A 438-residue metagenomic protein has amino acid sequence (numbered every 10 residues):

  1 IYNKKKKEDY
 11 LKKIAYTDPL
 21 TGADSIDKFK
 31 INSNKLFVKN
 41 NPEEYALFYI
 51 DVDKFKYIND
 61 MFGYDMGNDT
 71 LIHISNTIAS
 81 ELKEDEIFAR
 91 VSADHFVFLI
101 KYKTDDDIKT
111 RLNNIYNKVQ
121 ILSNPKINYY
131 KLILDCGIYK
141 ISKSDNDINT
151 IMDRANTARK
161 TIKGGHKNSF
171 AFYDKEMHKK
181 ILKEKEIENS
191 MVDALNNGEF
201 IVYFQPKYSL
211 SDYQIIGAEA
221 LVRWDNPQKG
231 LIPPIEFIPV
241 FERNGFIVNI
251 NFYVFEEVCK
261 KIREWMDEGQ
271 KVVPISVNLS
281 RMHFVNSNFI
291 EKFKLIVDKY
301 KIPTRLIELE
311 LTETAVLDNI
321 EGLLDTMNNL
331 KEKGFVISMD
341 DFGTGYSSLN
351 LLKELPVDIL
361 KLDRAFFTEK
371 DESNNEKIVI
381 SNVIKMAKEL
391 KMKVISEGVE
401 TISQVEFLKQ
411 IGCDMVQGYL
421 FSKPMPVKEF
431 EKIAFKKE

Functional and structural regions predicted by a protein language model:
L11, F29-L36, F96, Y213 (+5 more regions): Hydrophobic scaffolding residues in well-structured cytosolic catalytic/regulatory domains that bind or process
K12-T17, T21-A46, D53-K83, A89-A93 (+8 more regions): Conserved long alpha-helical elements within nucleotide-processing catalytic cores of c-di-GMP signaling and class III
N32, K183-V240, N278, M339 (+2 more regions): Active-site core of bacterial EAL-family cyclic-dinucleotide phosphodiesterase domains
F88, N114, D135-S144, T150-G165 (+9 more regions): Cyclic nucleotide signaling catalytic output domains
A89-S92, V119-D135, K163, G230 (+2 more regions): Catalytic core regions of nucleotide second-messenger enzymes
L99-I108, K126-Y129, I133-I151, E176-K180 (+4 more regions): Catalytic strand-loop-helix junctions within cyclic-nucleotide turnover domains
F170, K180, L210-E219, N244-G322 (+1 more regions): Catalytic core of bacterial c-di-GMP phosphodiesterases, primarily the EAL and HD-GYP domains, capturing alpha-helical
P227-Q228, S280-S287, L306-E321, K333-E438: EAL-family c-di-GMP phosphodiesterase catalytic domain
